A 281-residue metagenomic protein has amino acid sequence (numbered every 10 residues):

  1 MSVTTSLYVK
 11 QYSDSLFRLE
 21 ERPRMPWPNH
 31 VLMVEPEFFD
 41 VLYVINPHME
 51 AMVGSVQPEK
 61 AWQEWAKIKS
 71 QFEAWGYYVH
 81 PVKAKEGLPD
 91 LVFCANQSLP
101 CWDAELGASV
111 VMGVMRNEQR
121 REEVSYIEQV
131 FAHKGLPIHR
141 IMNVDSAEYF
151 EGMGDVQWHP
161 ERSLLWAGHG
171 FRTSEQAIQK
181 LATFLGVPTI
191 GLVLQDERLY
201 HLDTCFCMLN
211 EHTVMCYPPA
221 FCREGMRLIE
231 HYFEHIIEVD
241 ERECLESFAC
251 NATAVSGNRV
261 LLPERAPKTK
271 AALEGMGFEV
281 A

Functional and structural regions predicted by a protein language model:
M1-A281: The feature marks the mature, well-folded catalytic cores of soluble enzymes
